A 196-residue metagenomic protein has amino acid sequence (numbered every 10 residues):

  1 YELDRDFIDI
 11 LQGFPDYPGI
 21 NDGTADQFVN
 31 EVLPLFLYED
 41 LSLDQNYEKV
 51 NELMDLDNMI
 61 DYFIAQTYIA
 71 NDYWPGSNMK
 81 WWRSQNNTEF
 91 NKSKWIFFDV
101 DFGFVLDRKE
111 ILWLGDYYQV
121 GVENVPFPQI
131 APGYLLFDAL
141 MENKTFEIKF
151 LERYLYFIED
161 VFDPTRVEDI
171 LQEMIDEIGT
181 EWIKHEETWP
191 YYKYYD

Functional and structural regions predicted by a protein language model:
Y1-D26: Conserved ATP-binding subdomain of kinase catalytic cores across diverse folds
N21-Q85, E89-D196: Middle-to-C-terminal accessory/interaction subdomains
